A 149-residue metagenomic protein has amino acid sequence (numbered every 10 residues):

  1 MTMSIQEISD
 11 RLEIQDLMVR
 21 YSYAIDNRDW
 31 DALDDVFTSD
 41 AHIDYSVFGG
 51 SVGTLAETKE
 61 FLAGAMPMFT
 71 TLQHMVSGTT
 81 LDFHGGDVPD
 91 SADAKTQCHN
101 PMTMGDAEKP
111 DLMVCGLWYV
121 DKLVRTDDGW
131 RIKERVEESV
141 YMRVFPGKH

Functional and structural regions predicted by a protein language model:
M1-S39: Short, low-complexity N-terminal intrinsically disordered segments enriched in polar/charged residues
M3, S9-V19, P89-D90, Q97 (+2 more regions): Binding-site signature for planar aromatic cofactors or substrates
L12, F69-L72, L112-V114: Transmembrane beta-barrel outer-membrane domains
W30-N100: A solvent-exposed, acidic/Ser-Thr-rich amphipathic alpha-helical stretch
H74-V76, V114-Y119: Short, surface-exposed coil-to-beta transition loops
G85-D90, D106-K109, D127-R131: Short, solvent-exposed loop/turn segments that connect beta-strands within catalytic domains and beta-strand-rich
D93, G116-G147: Short beta-strand edge/turn micro-motifs at domain boundaries
N100-D111, M142-V144: Short, cysteine-centered beta-strand-loop-beta hairpins and adjacent loop/turn segments enriched in charged/polar
